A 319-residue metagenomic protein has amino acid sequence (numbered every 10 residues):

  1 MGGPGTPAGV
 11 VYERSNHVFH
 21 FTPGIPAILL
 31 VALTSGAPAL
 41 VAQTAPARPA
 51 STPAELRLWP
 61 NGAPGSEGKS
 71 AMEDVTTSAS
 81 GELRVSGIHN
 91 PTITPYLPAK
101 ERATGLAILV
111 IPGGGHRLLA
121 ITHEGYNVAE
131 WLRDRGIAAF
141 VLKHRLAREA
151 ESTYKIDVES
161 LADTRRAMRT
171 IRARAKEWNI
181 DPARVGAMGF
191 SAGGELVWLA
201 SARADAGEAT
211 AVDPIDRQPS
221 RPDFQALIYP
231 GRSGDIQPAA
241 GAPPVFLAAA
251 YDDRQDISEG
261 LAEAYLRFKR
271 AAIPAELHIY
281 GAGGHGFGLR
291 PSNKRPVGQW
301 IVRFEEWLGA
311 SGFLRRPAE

Functional and structural regions predicted by a protein language model:
A45-R102: N-terminal cap/lid segment of alpha/beta-hydrolase-fold proteins
T104-G113: Short beta-strand element of the alpha/beta-hydrolase
A120-I121, N127, R145-N179, P291-V297: Catalytic nucleophile-loop/oxyanion-hole region of alpha/beta-hydrolase and closely related hydrolase-like folds
T122-F140, L266: Short amphipathic alpha-helix adjacent to the substrate-entry channel of hydrolases
A162-A242: Primarily recognizes the serine-hydrolase "nucleophile elbow" in alpha/beta-hydrolase and SGNH/GDSL folds
L247-A249: Short beta-strand/loop motif that positions the catalytic acidic residue of the alpha/beta-hydrolase fold
R254-G260: Conserved alpha/beta-hydrolase "acid-adjacent" motif
K269-E319: C-terminal catalytic histidine-bearing segment of alpha/beta-hydrolase fold enzymes
